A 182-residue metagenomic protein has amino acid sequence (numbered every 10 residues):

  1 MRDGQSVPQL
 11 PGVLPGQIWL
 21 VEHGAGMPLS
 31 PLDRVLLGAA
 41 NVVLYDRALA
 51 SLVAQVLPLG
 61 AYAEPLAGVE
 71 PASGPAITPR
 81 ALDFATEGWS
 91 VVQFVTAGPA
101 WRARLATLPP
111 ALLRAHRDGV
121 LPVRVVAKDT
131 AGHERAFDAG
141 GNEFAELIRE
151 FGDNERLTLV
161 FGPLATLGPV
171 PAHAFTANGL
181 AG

Functional and structural regions predicted by a protein language model:
M1-G141, F161-G162: Class I S-adenosyl-L-methionine
F137-G182: Conserved anion/nucleotide-ligand pocket segment
